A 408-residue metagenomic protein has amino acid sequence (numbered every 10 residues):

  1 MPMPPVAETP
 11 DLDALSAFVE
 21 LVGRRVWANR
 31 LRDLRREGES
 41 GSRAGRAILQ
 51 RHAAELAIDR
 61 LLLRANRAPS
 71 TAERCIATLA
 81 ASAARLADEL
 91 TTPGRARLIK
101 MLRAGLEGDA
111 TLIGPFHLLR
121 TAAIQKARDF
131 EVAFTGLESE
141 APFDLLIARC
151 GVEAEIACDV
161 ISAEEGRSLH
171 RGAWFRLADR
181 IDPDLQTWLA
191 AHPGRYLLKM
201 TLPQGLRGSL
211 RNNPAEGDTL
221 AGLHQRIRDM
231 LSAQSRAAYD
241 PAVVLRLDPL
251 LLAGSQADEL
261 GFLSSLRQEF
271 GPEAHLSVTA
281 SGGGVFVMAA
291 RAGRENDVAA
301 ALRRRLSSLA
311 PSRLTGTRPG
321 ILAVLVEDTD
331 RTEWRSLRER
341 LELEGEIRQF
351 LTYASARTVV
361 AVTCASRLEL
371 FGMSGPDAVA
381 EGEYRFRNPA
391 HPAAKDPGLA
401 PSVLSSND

Functional and structural regions predicted by a protein language model:
M1-R128, G136, V160-D408: Charged, structured surface patches that assemble and position nucleic-acid processing machinery
I124-E131, R149-V152: Secondary-structure boundary elements
A133-E140: A short glycine-rich beta-strand->turn/loop micro-motif centered on a GG-aromatic cluster
E140-A157: Short acidic loop-to-beta-strand element that houses the catalytic metal-binding Asp/Glu of nuclease active sites
